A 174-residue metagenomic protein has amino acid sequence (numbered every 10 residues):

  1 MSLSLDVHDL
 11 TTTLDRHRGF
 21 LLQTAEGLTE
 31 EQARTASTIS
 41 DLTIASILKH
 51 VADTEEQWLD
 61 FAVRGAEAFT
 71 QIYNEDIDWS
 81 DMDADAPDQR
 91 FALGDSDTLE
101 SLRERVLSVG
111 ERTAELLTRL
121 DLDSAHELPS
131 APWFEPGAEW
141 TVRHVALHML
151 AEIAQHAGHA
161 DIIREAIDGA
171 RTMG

Functional and structural regions predicted by a protein language model:
M1-D6, R171-G174: Actinobacteria-biased recognition of intrinsically disordered, low-complexity terminal regions
M1-S2, L93, A131-P132: A short alpha-helix capping/helix-coil boundary motif
L5, L28, L42, G94-D97 (+2 more regions): Short coil/turn linker and secondary-structure boundary residues
L5-L10, L99-R103: Active-site rim elements
T11-A25, E30-D88, L128-G174: Short, contiguous alpha-helical
M82-E127, H144-M149: Acidic/histidine-rich alpha-helical segments that form the ligand environment of transition-metal centers
